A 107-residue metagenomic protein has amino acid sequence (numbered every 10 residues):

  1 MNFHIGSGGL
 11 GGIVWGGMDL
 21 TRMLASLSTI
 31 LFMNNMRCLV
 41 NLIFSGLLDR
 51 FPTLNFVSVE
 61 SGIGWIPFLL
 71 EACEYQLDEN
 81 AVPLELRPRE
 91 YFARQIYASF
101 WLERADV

Functional and structural regions predicted by a protein language model:
M1-V107: Catalytic pocket-lining loop regions of alpha/beta-barrel enzymes, especially the amidohydrolase/enolase/GH5 lineages
